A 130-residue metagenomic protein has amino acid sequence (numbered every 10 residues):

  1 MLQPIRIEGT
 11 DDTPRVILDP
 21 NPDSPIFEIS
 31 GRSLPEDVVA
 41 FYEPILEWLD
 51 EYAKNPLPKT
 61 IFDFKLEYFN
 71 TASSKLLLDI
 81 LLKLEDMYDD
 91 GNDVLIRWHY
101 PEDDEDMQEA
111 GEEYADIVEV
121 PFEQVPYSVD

Functional and structural regions predicted by a protein language model:
L2-G9, P35-E36, P101-A115: Short secondary-structure transition/capping segments
Q3-E43: STAS-typified acidic loop motif
D12, D104, D130: Surface-exposed, flexible loop/turn segments at secondary-structure boundaries
L34-K59: Short, well-structured hydrophobic secondary-structure segments
I45, K59-Y114: Amphipathic alpha-helical interaction surfaces in cytosolic regulatory modules
Y114-F122: Structural recognition of alpha->loop->beta junctions
E123-D130: A generic structural motif
